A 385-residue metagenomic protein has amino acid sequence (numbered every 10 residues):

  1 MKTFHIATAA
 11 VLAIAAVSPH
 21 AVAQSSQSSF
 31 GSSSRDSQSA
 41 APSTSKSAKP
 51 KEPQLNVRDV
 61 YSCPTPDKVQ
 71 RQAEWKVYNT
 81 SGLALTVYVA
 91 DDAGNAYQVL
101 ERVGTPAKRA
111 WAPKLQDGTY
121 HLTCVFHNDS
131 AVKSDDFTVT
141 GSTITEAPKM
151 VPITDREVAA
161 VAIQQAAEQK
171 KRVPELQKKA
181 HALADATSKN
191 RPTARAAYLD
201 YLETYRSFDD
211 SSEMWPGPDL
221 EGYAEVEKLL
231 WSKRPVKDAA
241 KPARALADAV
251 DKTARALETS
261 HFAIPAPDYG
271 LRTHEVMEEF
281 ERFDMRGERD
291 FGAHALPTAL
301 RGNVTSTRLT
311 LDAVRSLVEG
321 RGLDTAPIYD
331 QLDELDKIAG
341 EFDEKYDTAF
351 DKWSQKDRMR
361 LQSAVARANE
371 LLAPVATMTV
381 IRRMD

Functional and structural regions predicted by a protein language model:
K2-P19: Gram-negative bacterial Sec-dependent N-terminal signal peptides
A21-S25: Boundary at the C-terminal end of the N-terminal hydrophobic targeting segment
S32-Q38, P42-R58, V103-P148: Extracellular/periplasmic metallocenter environments
P53, R71-W75: Structural beta-strand segments of beta-rich domains
V60-K68: Short beta-strand segments of immunoglobulin-like
V77-S81: Asparagine-centered strand-capping/turn motif at beta-strand->loop junctions
A84-T86, G94-E101, P327: Surface-exposed loop/edge segments in extracytoplasmic proteins
S142-D385: Mature extracytoplasmic or organellar-lumen-exposed domains after removal of signal/transit peptides
